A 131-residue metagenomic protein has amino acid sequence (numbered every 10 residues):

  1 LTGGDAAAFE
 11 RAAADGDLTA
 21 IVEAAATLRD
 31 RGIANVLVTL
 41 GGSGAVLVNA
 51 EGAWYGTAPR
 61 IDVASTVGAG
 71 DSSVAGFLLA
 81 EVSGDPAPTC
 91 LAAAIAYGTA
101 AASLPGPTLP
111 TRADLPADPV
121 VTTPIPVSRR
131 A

Functional and structural regions predicted by a protein language model:
T2-A131: Conserved phosphate-binding/catalytic region of the ribokinase-like
